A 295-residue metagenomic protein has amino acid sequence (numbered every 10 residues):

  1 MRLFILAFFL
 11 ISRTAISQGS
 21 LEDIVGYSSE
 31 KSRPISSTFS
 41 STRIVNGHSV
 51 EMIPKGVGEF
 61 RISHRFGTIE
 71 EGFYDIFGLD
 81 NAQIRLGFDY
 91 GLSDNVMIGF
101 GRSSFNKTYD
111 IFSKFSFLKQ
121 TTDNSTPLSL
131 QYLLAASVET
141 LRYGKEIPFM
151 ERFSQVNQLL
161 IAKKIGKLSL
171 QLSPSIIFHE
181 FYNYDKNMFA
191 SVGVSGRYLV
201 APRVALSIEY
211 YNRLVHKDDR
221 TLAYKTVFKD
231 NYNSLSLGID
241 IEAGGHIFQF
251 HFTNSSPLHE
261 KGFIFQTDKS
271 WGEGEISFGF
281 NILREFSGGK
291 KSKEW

Functional and structural regions predicted by a protein language model:
L3-S12: Sec-dependent N-terminal signal peptides
R13-S17: Sec/Tat signal peptide C-region and signal peptidase I cleavage site
Q18-Y143, R152-N157, K163-L172, I177-F178 (+2 more regions): Transmembrane beta-barrel domains of Gram-negative outer membranes and organellar outer membranes
G144-P148, F181-Y182: Flexible, glycine/proline-enriched loop segments at strand-loop-helix junctions that form or flank small-ligand binding
L159-L160, V194: Hydrophobic/aromatic beta-strand elements that line small-molecule binding cavities or substrate pockets in beta-rich
S169-D218, L222: A mid-sequence, solvent-exposed acidic-amphipathic segment
